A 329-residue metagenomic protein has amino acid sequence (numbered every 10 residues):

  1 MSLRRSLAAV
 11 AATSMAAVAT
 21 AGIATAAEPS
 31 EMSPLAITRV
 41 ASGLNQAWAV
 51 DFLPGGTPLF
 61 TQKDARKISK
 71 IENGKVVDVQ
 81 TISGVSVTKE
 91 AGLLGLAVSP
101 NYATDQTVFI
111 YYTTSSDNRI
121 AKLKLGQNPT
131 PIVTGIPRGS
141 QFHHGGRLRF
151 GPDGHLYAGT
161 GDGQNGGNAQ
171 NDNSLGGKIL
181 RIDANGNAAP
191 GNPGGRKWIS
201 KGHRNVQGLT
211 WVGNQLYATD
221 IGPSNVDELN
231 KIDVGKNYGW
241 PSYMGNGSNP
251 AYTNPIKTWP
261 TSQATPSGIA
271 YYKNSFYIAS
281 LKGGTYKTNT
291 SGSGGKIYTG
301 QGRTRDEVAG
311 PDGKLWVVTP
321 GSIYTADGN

Functional and structural regions predicted by a protein language model:
M1-A27: Secretory targeting and sorting signals
A27-N165, Q215-G222, Q263-S293, D306-N329: Acidic, Gly/Ser/Thr-rich repeat motifs that build Ca2+-stabilized beta-propeller blades
D78-K89, T130-H144, L175, D183-K201 (+1 more regions): Surface-exposed loop and turn segments in beta-propeller and other repeat-based domains that flank or scaffold
I120-G126, D172-N185, K231-D233: Beta-propeller blade signature
F150-Y157, R181-P193, W211-Q215: Secondary-structure boundary elements
A158-G176, D227-E228: Short, conserved, GDST-rich strand-edge loop motifs in beta-rich repeat architectures
K197-V226: Repeat-solenoid scaffold signature
T219-I221, D227, Y252-T258: Oxyanion-binding "anion nests"
